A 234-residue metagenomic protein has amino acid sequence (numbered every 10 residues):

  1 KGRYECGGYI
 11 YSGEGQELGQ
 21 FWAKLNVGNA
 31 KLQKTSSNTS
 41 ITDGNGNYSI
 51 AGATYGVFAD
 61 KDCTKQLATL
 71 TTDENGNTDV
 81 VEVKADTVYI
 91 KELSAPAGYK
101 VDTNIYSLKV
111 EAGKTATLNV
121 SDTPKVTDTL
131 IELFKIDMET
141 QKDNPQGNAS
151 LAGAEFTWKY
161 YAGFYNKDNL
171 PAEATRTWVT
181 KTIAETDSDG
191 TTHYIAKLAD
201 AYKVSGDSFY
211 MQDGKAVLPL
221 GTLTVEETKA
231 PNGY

Functional and structural regions predicted by a protein language model:
K1-Y234: Solvent-exposed loop/turn and edge beta-strand elements of beta-rich ligand-binding domains
